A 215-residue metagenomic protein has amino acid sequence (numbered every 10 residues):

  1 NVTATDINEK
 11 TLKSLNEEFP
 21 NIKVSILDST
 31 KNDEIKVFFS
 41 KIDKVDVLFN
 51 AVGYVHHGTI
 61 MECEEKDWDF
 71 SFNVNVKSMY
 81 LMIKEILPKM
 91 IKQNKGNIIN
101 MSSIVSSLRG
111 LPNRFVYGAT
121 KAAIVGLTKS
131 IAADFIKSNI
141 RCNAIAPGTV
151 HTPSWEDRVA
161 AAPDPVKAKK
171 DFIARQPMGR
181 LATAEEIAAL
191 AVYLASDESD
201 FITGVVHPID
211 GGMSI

Functional and structural regions predicted by a protein language model:
E9, P147-D157, S196: Short, flexible catalytic-loop segment of classical short-chain dehydrogenase/reductase
V52-H56: Conserved NAD(P)H cofactor-binding loop of Rossmann-fold oxidoreductase domains
T59-I60, D67-F72, F172: Substrate-binding pocket helix/loop in short-chain dehydrogenase/reductase
Y80, R180-I209, S214: C-terminal substrate-recognition "lid" of short-chain dehydrogenase/reductases
I83, T120, T128: Active-site helix of classical SDR
P88, A133-K137, D200: Alpha-helical segment proximal to the catalytic Tyr-Lys
S103: Residue(s) in the substrate-gating loop at a strand-loop-helix junction that position the organic substrate next
